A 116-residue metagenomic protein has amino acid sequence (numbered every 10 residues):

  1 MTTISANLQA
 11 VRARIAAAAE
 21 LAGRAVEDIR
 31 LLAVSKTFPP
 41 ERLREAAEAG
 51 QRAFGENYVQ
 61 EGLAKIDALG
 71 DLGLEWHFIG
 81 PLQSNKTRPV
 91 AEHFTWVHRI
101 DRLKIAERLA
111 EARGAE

Functional and structural regions predicted by a protein language model:
M1-E116: Conserved alpha/beta-domain cores
